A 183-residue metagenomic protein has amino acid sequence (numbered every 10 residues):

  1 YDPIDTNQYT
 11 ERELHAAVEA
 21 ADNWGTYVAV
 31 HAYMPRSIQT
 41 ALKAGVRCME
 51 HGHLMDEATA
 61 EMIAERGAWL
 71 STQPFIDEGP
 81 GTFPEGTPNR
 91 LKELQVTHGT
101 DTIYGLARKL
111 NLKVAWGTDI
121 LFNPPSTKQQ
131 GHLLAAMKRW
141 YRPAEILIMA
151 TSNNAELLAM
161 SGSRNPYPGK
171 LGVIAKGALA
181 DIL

Functional and structural regions predicted by a protein language model:
Y1-T102, K109, K113-A115, I120-N123: Active-site core of metal-dependent hydrolases
N23, Y27, H98-L183: His/Asp/Glu-enriched, well-ordered alpha-helical/loop segment that forms or immediately abuts the divalent-metal
